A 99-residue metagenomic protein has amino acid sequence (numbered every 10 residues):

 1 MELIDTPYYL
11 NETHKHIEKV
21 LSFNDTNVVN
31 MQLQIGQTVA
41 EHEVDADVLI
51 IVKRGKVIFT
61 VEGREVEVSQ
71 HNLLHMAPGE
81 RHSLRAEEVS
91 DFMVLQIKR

Functional and structural regions predicted by a protein language model:
M1-D25, T60: A short, N-terminal "cap"/entry segment at the start of jelly-roll beta-barrel domains of the cupin/DSBH fold
V28-V44: Conserved short histidine dyad/triad with adjacent acidic residue
Q32, V44-I58: Short, conserved beta-strand element in jelly-roll/cupin
K53-R54, S69-Q70, E88: A cytosolic small-molecule/anion-sensing beta-strand core signal
G63-P78: Short acidic-glycine-tyrosine-enriched beta hairpin
P78-R99: Ligand-binding loop in jelly-roll beta-barrel domains
